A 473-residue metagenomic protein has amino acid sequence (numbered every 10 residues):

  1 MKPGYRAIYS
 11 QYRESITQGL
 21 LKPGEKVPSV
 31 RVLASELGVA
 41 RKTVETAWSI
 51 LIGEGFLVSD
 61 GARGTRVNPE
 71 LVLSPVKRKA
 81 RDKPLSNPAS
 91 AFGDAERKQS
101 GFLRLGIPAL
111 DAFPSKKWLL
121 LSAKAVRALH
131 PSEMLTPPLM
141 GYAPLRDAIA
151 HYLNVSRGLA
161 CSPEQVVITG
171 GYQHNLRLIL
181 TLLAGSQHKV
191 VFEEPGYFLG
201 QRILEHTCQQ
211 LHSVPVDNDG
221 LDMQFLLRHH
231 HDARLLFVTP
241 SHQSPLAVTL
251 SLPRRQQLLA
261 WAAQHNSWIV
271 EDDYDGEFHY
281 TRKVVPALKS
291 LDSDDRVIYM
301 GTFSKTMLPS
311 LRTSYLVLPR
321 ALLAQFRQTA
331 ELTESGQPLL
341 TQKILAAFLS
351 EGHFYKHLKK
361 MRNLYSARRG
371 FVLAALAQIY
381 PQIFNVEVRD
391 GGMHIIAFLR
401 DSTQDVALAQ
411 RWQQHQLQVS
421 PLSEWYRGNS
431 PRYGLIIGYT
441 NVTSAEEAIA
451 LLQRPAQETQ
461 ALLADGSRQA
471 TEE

Functional and structural regions predicted by a protein language model:
M1-A125, M134, A321, R327 (+10 more regions): N-terminal basic, amphipathic alpha-helical segments
A62, D292-Q325: Active-site PLP attachment segment
P108, S241-S244, K305: Short glycine-rich anion-binding loops that position phosphate/pyrophosphate groups of nucleotides and phosphorylated
S132-H265, G276-F278, K283-L291, Y365 (+2 more regions): Conserved core of the PLP fold type I
I149, Y315, K343-E351: Helix-loop "lid/cap" segments that line or gate small-molecule binding pockets
P195-F198, S423-R427: Short, polar loop motifs at secondary-structure junctions
